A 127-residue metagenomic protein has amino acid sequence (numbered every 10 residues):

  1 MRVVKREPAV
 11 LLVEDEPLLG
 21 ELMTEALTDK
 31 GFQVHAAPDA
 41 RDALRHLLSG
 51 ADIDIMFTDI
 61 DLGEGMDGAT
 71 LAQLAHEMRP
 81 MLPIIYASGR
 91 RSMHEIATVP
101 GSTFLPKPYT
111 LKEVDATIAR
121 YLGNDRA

Functional and structural regions predicted by a protein language model:
M1-L12, P17, K30, R41 (+3 more regions): Non-catalytic signal-transmission and effector/linker regions of two-component phosphorelay proteins
E21-D29: Charged docking surfaces used in two-component/phosphorelay signaling
A36-I55: Acidic, metal-coordinating helix/loop segments flanking the phosphotransfer/catalytic sites of two-component signaling
D59-I60: Active-site residues of response regulator receiver
G63-G65: The feature encodes the CheY-like receiver
D67-L82: Short amphipathic alpha-helix used as the core "switch/output" element in two-component signaling
I85-A87: Hydrophobic/aromatic residues positioned on beta-strands within the core alpha/beta folds
G89-M93: Negatively charged, flexible loop motifs adjacent to catalytic sites in prokaryotic signal transduction proteins
